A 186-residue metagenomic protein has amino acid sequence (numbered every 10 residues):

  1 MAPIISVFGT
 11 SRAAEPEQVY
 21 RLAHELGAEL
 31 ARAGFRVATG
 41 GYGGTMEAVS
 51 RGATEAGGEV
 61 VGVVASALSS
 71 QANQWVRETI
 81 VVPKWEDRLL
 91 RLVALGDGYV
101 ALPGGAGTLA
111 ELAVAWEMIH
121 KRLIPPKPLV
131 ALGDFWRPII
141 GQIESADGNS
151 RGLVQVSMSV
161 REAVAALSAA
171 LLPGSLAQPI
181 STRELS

Functional and structural regions predicted by a protein language model:
M1-V61: Glycine-rich beta-alpha loop segments
E17, A48-S50, A72, A110-L112 (+2 more regions): Short glycine-/acidic-enriched loop or helix-start segments at secondary-structure transitions that form or flank
G44-P103, G107: Acidic/glycine-enriched connector segments
V63-S66, L102, M118-Q142, N149-G152: Short, acidic/small-residue loops that bind anionic groups at enzyme active sites
Q71-Q74, S145-N149: Short, conserved catalytic or adaptor-binding loops enriched in Gly and charged residues
E86-L123, V130-A131, L176-S181: Active-site/ligand-binding-proximal alpha/beta "capping" segment
G98, N149-S186: A charged, well-structured terminal subsegment
